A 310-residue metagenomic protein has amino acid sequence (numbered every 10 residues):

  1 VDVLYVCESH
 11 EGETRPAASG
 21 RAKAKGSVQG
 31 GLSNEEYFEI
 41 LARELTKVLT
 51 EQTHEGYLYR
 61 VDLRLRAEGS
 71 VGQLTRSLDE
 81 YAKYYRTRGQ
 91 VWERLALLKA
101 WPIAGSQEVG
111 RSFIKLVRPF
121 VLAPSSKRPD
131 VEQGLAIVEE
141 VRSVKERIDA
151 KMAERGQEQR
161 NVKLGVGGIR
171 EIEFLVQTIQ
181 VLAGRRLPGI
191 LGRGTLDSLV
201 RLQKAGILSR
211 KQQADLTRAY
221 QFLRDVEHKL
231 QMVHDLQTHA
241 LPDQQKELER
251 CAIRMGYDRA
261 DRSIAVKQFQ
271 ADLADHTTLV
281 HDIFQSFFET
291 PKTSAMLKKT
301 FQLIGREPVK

Functional and structural regions predicted by a protein language model:
V1-K310: A nucleotide- and high-energy phosphate-metabolite-utilizing enzyme signature
